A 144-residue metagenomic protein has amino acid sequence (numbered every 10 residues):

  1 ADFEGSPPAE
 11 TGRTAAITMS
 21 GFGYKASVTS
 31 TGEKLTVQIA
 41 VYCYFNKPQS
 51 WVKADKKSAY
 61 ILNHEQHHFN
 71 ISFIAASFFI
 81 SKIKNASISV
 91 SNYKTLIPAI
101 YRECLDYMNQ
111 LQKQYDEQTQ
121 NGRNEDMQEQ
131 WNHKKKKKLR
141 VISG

Functional and structural regions predicted by a protein language model:
A1-T36, C43-F45, S89-G144: Metalloprotease/metallohydrolase-associated module, dominated by Zn2+-dependent proteases
Q38-A54: Short, charge-rich amphipathic alpha-helices with coiled-coil/heptad character
K56-A59, N85: Acidic/histidine-rich, surface-exposed loop or edge segments in extracytoplasmic proteins
Y60-S72: Active-site recognition of the HExxH zinc-binding catalytic motif
E65, S81-K82, E129: Alpha-helix boundary/interfacial micro-motifs
F69, K82, L111: Short alpha-helical functional segments enriched in proximate histidine and acidic residues
F73-I83: Membrane-interfacial alpha-helical segments at the cytosolic side of multi-pass membrane proteins
S81-S91: Functional transmembrane or membrane-interface alpha-helices that line membrane-embedded catalytic, ligand-binding
